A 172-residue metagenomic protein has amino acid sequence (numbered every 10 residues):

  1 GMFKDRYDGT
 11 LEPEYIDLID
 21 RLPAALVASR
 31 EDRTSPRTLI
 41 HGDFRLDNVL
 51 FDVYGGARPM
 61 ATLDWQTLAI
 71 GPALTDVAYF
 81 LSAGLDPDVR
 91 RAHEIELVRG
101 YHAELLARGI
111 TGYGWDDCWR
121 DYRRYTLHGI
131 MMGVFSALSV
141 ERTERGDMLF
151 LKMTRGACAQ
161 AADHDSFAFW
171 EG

Functional and structural regions predicted by a protein language model:
G1-F3, P59, M131: Alpha-helical, largely C-terminal catalytic domains that coordinate divalent metal ions via clustered Asp/Glu/His
G1-H41, D52-G55, F150-M153, A161-F169: ATP-dependent phospho-/nucleotidyl transfer catalytic cores
F3-T10, D88, R108-W115: Inter-helical turn/loop segments and adjacent helix faces that build the functional surface of alpha-helical bundle
R33, R37, G42, I70-A73 (+1 more regions): Active-site-proximal structural scaffolding
T38-I40, A61-L63, D121: Extended hydrophobic secondary-structure segments that form protein cores and membrane-embedded regions
R45-A83: Catalytic activation segment of kinase domains across protein kinase-like and atypical kinase folds
T67-I110, T126-K152: Active-site activation/catalytic loop segments of kinase-like enzymes and analogous catalytic loops in related
I110-T126, A157: All-alpha amphipathic helical-bundle segments outside canonical DNA-binding/catalytic cores that form hydrophobic
